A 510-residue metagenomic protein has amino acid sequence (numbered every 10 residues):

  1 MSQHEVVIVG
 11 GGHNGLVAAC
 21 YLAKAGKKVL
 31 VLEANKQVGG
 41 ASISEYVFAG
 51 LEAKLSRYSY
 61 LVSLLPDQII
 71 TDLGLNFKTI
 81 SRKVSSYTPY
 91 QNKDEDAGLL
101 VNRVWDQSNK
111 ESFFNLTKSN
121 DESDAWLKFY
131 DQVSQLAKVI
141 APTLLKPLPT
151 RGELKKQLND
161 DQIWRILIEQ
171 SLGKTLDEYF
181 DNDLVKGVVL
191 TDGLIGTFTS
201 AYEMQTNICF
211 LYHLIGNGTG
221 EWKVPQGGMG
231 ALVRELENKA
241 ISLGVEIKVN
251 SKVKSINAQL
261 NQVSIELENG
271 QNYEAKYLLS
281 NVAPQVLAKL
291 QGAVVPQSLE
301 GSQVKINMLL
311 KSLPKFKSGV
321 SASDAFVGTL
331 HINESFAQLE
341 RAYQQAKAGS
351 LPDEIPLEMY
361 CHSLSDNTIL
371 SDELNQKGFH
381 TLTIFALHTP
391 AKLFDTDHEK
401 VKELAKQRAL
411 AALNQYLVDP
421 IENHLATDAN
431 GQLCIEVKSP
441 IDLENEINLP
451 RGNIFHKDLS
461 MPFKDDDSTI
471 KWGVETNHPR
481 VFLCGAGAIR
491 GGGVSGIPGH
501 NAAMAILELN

Functional and structural regions predicted by a protein language model:
Q3-V139: N-terminal glycine-rich phosphate/pyrophosphate-binding loop and immediately adjacent elements
E95-E203: Rossmann-like flavin
N182, K186-T199, E354-Y360, D419-I489: A glycine-rich dinucleotide-binding beta-alpha-beta segment and adjacent secondary-structure elements that constitute
Y212-Q262: Helical element adjacent to the flavin cofactor pocket in flavoenzyme catalytic cores
K252-N375: Mid-domain catalytic core of redox enzymes that form a hydrophobic substrate pocket/lid adjacent to a catalytic redox
L279, M308, I384, L413 (+3 more regions): Hydrophobic, well-ordered secondary-structure elements that form the walls of internal hydrophobic environments
E358-L459: FAD-dependent oxidoreductase catalytic-site/capping-region signature
A486-L507: A conserved FAD-binding loop/helix module that cradles the flavin
